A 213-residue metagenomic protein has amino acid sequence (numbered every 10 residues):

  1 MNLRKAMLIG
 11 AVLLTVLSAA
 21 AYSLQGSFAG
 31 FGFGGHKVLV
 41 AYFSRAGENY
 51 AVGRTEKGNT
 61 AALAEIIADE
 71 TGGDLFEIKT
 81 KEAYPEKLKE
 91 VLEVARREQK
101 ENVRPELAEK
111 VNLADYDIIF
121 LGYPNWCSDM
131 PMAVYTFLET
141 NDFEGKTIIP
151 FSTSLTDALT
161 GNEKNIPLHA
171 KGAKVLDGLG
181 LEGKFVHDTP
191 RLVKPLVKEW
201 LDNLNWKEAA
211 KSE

Functional and structural regions predicted by a protein language model:
L3, I9-I118, Y135, K198 (+1 more regions): N-terminal beta1-alpha1-beta2 submodule of the flavodoxin-like/Rossmannoid cofactor-binding fold
Y42, E77, P150, D177-G180: Structural signal for conserved beta-strand scaffold positions within catalytic alpha/beta enzyme cores
R45-E48, T80-Y84, N125-D129, S154-L159 (+1 more regions): Solvent-exposed loop/turn segments at secondary-structure junctions within structured extracellular/periplasmic domains
G53-K57, C127, P131, L159 (+2 more regions): Solvent-exposed, acidic/flexible segments
G72-D74, K174-D177: Conserved beta-strand segments of alpha/beta enzyme cores
L88-K174: Helix-loop-strand module that forms the ligand-binding subsite of alpha/beta enzymes
V175-E213: A charged, well-structured terminal subsegment
